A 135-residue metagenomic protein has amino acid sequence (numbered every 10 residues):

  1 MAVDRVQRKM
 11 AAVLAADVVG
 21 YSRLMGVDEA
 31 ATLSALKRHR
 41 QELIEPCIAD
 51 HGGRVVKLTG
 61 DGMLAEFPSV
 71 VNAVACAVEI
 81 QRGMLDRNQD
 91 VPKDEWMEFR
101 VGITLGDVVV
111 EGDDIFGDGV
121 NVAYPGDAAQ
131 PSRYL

Functional and structural regions predicted by a protein language model:
A2-G83: Catalytic NTP-binding/metal-coordinating core of nucleotidyl cyclase/transferase enzymes
V3-D4, E45, L64-L135: Catalytic beta-strand-to-alpha-helix segment of the class III nucleotidyl cyclase homology domain
